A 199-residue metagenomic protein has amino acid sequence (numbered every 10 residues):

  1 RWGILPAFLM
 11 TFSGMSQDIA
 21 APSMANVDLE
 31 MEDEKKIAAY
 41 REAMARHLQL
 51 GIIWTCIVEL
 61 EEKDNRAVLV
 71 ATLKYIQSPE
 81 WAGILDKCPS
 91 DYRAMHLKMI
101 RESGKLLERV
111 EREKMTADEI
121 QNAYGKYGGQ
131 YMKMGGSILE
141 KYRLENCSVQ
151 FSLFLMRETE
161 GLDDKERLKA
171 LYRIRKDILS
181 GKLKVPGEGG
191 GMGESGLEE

Functional and structural regions predicted by a protein language model:
G3-T11: Bacterial N-terminal signal peptides
F12, L60-E61, I76, L155-T159: Generic structural signal for hydrophobic core residues of well-folded globular domains
F12-D18: Bacterial Sec-dependent signal peptides at the C-terminal "C-region" and cleavage site
D18-M99: N-terminal Sec/ER secretory leader and immediately downstream segment of secreted/extracellular precursors
R41, A123, E198-E199: Mature, folded catalytic cores of secreted/periplasmic enzymes
L48-I52, T72-L73, Q77, G135 (+2 more regions): Extended low-polarity, hydrophobic cluster-rich segments
L85-N146: Extended amphipathic alpha-helical interaction segments
N146-E199: A cross-kingdom marker for long, charged
